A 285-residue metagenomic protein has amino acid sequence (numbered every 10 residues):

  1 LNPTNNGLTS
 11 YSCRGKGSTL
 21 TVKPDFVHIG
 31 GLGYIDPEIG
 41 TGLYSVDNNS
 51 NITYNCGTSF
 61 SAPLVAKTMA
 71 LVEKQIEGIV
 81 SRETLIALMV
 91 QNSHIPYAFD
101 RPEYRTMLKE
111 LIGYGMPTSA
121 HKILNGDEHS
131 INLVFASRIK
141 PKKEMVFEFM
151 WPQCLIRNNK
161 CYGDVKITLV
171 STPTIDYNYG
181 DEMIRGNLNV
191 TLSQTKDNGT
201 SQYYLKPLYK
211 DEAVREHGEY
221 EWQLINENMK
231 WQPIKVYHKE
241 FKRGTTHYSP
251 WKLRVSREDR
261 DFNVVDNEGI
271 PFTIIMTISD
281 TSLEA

Functional and structural regions predicted by a protein language model:
L1-A62, I79: Catalytic-core environment of secreted peptidases
V27, D164-V170, K252-R254: Residues within well-ordered beta-strands of beta-sheet-rich folds
S61-I76: Short, small-residue alpha-helix embedded
I76-R101: An often Trp-containing, charged/polar helix-loop segment at the C-terminal end of enzyme catalytic cores
P96-M116, G199-V214: Charged/polar, low-hydrophobicity segments characteristic of intrinsically disordered regions and flexible loops
R105-K196: Secreted peptidase-domain scaffold signal
E128, V134-F135, T200-G244: Extended, solvent-exposed segments with strong compositional bias
M183-N198, K239-A285: C-terminal edge strands of extracellular/lumenal beta-sandwich accessory domains
